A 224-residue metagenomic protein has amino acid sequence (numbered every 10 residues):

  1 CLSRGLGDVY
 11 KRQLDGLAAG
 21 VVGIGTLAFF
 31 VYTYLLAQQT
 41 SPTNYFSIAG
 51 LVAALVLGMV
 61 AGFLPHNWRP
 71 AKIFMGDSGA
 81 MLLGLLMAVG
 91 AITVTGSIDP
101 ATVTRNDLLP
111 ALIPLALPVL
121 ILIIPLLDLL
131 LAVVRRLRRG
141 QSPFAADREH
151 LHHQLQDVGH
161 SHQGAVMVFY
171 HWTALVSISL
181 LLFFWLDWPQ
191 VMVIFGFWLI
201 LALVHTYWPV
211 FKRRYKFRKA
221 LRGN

Functional and structural regions predicted by a protein language model:
C1-Y10: Single conserved hydrophobic/aromatic residue that forms the stacking wall/gate of nucleotide- or nucleobase-binding
G16-N224: Alpha-helical transmembrane segments
